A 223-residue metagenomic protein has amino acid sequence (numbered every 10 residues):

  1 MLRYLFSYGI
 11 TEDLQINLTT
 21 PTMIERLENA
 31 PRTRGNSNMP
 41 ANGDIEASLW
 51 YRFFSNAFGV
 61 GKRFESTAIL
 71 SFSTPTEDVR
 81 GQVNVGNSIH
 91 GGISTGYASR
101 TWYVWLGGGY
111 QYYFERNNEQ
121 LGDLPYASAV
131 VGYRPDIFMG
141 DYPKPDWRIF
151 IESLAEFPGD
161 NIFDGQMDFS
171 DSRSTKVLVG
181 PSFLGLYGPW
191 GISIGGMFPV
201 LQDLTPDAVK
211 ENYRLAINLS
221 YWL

Functional and structural regions predicted by a protein language model:
M1-G91, G96-A98, V104-L106, Y110-Q111 (+5 more regions): Transmembrane beta-barrel domains of Gram-negative outer membranes and organellar outer membranes
